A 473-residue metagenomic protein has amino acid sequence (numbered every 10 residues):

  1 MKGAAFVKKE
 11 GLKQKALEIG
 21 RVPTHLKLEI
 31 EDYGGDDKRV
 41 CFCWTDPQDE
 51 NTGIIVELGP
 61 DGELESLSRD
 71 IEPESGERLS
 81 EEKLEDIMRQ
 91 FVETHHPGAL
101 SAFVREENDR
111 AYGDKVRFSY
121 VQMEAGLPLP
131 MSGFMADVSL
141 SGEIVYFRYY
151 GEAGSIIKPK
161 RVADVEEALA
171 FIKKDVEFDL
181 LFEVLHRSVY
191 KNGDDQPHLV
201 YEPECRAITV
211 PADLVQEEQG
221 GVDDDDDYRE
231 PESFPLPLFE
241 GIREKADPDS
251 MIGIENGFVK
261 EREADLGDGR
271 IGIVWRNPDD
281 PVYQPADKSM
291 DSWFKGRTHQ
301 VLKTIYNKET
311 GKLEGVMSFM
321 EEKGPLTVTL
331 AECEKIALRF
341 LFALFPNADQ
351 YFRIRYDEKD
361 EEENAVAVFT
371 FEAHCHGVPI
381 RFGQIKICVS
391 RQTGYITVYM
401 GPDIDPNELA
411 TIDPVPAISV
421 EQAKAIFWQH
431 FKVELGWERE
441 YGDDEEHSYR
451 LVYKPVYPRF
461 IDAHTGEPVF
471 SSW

Functional and structural regions predicted by a protein language model:
M1-W473: Long, terminal "pre-/pro-" and other extracytoplasmic accessory regions that lie outside the mature folded/catalytic
